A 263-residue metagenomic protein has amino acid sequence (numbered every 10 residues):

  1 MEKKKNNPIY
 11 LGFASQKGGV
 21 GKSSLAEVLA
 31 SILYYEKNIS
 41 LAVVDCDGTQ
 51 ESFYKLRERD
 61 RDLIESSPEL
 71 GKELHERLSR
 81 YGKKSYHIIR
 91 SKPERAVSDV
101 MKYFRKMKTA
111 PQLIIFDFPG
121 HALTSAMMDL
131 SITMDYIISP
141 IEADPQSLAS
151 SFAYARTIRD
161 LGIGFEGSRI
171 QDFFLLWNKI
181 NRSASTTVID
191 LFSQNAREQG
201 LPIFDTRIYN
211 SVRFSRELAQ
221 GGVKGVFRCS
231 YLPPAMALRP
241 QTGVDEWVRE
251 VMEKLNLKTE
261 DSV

Functional and structural regions predicted by a protein language model:
M1-S15: Extreme N-terminal, non-catalytic leader segments that precede Walker-type/kinase nucleotide-binding cores
A14-V20, Y34-I114: P-loop/Walker-type NTP enzyme "switch/lid" segment
S24-L25, L29: Hydrophobic positions on the alpha1 helix immediately C-terminal to the Walker A/P-loop
A30, Y34-Y35, S131: Gly/Ala-rich phosphate-binding loop of Rossmann-like dinucleotide-binding domains, activating on the conserved
S125-P145: Inter-motif core of Ras-like GTPase G domains
S151-G167: Conserved C-terminal guanine-recognition region of P-loop GTPase G domains, centered on the G4
K179-C229: Beta-strand-loop-alpha "switch" segments that mediate conformational coupling across diverse proteins
V226-V263: NTP-binding/hydrolysis catalytic cores, primarily Walker-type P-loop NTPases
